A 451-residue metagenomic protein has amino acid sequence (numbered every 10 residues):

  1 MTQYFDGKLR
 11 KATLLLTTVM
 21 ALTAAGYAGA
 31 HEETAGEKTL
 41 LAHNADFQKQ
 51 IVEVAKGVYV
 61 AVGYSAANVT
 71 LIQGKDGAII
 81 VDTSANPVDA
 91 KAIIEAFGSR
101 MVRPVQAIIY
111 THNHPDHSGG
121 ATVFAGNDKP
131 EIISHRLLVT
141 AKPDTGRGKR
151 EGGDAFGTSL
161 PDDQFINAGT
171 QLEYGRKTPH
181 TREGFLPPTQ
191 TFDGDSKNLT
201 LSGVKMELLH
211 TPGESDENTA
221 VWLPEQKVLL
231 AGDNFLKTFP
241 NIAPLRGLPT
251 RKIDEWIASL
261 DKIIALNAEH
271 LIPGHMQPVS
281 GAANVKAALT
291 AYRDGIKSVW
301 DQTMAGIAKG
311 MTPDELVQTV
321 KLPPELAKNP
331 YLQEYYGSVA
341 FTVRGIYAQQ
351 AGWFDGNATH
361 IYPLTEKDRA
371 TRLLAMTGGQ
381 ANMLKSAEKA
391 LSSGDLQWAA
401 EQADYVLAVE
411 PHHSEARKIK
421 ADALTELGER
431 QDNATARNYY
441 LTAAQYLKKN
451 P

Functional and structural regions predicted by a protein language model:
M1-A28: Gram-negative bacterial Sec-dependent N-terminal signal peptides
V19, G29-L41, A265-H270, P278-P451: Accessory terminal helices/loops
K38, E53, T140-H210, E255-N267: Metallo-beta-lactamase
D46, I51, K75-G77, P87-S134 (+1 more regions): Active-site metal-binding motif and surrounding structural segment of the metallo-beta-lactamase
Q48-S99, A220-L223, K227-D233: Conserved beta-strand hairpin/beta-sheet module of binuclear metal-dependent hydrolase folds, prominently
G57, I72, D82, F97 (+9 more regions): Divalent metal-coordination and catalytic microenvironments
I72, G120-A121, K142-R147, G232 (+2 more regions): Short, solvent-exposed loop/turn and secondary-structure capping segments
G77-A78, A85-P87, N198-T200, K205-K309: Metallo-beta-lactamase
